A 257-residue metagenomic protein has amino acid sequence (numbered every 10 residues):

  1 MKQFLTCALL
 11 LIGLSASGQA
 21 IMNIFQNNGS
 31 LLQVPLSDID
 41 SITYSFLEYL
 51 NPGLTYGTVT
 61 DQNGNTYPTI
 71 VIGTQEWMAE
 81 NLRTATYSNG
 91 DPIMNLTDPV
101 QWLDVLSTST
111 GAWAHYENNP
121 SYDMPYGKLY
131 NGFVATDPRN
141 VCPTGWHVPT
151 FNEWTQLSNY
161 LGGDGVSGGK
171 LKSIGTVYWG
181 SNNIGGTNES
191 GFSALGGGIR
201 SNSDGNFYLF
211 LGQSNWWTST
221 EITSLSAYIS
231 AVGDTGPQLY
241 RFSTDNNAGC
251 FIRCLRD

Functional and structural regions predicted by a protein language model:
M1-I24: Bacterial Sec-dependent N-terminal signal peptides
F4, N28, W154-T155: Short intrinsically disordered, low-complexity coil segments enriched in acidic
L11, I21-N23, Q33, E76 (+1 more regions): Ordered hydrophobic segments in well-structured contexts
L11-S17, L32, V141, G185: Generic structural signal for beta-strand residues in well-ordered domains
Q19, L36-D40, I72-Q75: Short, solvent-exposed coil/turn segments at beta-strand boundaries
A20-P35, T58-Q62: Short N-terminal segments immediately surrounding and downstream of signal-peptide cleavage
Q26-E48, I252: N-terminal targeting signals for Sec/Tat export/insertion, comprising classic cleavable signal peptides
F46-D257: Conserved positions within compact, well-structured domain cores
